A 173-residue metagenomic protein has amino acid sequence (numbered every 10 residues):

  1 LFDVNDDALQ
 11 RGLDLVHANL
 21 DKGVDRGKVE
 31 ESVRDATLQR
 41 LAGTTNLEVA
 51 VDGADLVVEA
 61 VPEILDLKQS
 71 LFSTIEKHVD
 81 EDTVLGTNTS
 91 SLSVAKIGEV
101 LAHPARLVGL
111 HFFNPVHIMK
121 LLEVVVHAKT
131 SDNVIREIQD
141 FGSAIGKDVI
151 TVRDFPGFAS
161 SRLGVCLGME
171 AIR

Functional and structural regions predicted by a protein language model:
L1: Conserved SAM-binding motif I beta-strand of class I
V4-A54, I64-D66, S70: Conserved N-terminal Rossmann-fold NAD(P) cofactor-binding segment
V16, L41, V57-A60, G86 (+3 more regions): Buried hydrophobic positions in well-ordered alpha/beta secondary-structure cores of metabolic enzymes
A42, V58, V108-L110, I150: Hydrophobic/aromatic beta-strand patches that form the interior of the parallel beta-sheet core in alpha/beta enzyme
T45, T87-T89, R153: Short loop/edge segments at beta-strand edges and connector loops that shape dinucleotide/nucleotide cofactor-binding
D52-G53, V57, E81: Alpha-helix C-terminal capping/helix-to-coil transition sites in glycosyltransferase folds
V61-L122: Rossmann-like NAD(P)(H) cofactor-binding subdomain of soluble oxidoreductases
H103, V124-F155, V165-R173: Internal alpha-helical scaffold of NAD(P)-dependent oxidoreductase catalytic cores
